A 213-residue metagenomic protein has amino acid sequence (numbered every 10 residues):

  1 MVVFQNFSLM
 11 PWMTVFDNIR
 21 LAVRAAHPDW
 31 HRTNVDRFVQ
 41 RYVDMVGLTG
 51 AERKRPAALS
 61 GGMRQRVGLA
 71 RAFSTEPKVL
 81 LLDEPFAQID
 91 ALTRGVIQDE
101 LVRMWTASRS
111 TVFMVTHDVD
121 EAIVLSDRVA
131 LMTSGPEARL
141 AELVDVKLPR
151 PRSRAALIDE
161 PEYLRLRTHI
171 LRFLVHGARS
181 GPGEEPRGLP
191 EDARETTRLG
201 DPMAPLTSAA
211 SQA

Functional and structural regions predicted by a protein language model:
M1-F7, T111-F113: ABC nucleotide-binding domain signature
F16-R24, D36: Short helical segment in ABC ATPase nucleotide-binding domains corresponding to the A-loop/adjacent helical element
H27, R32-A51, R103: Conserved ABC ATPase "signature" region
R55-L59, M63: Conserved ABC ATPase signature
L69: Hydrophobic anchor residue at the start of the ABC signature
S74-K78: A short, proline-enriched helix->beta-strand linker immediately N-terminal to the Walker B motif in ABC-type P-loop
L80-D83: Catalytic Walker B motif of ABC-type/P-loop ATPase nucleotide-binding domains
